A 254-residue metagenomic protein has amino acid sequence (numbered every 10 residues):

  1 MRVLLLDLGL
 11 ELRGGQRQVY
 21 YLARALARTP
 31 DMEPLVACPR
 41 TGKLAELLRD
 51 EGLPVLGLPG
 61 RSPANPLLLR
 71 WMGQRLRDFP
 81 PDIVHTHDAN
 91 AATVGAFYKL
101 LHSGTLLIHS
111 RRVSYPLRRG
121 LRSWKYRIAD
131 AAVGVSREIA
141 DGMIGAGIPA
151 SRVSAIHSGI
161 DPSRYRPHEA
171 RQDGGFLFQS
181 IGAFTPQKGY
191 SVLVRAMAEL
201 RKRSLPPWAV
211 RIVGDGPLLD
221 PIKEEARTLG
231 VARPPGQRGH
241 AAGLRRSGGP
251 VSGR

Functional and structural regions predicted by a protein language model:
V3-L6, R171-K188, V194-A198: Conserved donor-binding/catalytic core segment of Leloir-type glycosyltransferases
L4-L67, R152-A155, P217-L218: N-terminal strand-loop element at the rim of the active site of nucleotide-sugar-dependent glycosyltransferases
L12-Q16, P162, A183-Y190, P217-L219 (+1 more regions): A short, basic/aromatic alpha-helical/loop segment that forms part of the nucleotidyl-sugar donor-binding site
D31-E33, Y190-H240: A conserved nucleotide-sugar
R70-Q74, D220-E224, A232-R254: Short acidic alpha-helix that forms the nucleotide-activated donor recognition element in Leloir-type transferases
T86-A92, R111-S114: Short His-centered aromatic/hydrophobic patch
L101-R137, I148: A conserved, positively charged/aromatic
E138, G159: Carbohydrate-associated surface elements
